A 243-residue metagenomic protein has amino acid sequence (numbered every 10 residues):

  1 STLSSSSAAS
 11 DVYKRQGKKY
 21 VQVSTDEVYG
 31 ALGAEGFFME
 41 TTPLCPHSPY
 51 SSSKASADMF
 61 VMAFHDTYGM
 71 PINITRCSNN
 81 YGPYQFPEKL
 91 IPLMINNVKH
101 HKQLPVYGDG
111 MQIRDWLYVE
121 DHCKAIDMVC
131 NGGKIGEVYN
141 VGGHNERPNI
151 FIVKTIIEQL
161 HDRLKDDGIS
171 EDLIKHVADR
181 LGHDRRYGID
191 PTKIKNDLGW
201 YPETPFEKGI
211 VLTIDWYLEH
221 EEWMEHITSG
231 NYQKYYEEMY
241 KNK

Functional and structural regions predicted by a protein language model:
S1-Y13: Single conserved hydrophobic/aromatic residue that forms the stacking wall/gate of nucleotide- or nucleobase-binding
T2, H47-Y50, R114: Catalytic tyrosine of NAD(P)H-dependent dehydrogenase/reductases that use a Tyr as the general acid/base
S6, K54, R76-N79, Y84 (+4 more regions): Short, cationic motifs built from Arg/Lys/His that form the positively charged side of catalytic pockets
A8-A9, A57, A125, G209: Small-residue (primarily alanine) positions within well-ordered alpha-helices, especially packing/interaction faces
R15-Q22, V28-I74, Y81, Q85-P87: Catalytic helix-loop patch of NAD(P)-dependent Rossmann-fold dehydrogenases
T25, C77, D109: Active-site loop/turn elements of alpha/beta-hydrolase fold enzymes, especially the short glycine-/histidine-rich
S56, F60, F64, M94 (+2 more regions): Hydrophobic alpha-helix immediately C-terminal to the catalytic Tyr-X-X-X-Lys motif of short-chain
P92, V98-K243: C-terminal substrate-binding subdomain of Rossmann-fold SDR/epimerase-dehydratase oxidoreductases
